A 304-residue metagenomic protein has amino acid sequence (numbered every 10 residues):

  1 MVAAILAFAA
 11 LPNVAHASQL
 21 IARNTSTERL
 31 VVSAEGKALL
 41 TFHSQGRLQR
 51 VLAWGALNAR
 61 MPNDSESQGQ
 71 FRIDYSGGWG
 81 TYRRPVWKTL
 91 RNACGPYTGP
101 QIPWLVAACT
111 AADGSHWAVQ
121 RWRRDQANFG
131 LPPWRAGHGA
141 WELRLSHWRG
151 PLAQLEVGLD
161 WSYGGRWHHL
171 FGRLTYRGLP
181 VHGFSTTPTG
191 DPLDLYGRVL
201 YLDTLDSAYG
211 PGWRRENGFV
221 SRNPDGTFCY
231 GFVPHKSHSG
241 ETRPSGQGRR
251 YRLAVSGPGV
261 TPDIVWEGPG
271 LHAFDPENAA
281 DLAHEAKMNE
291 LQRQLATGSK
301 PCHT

Functional and structural regions predicted by a protein language model:
M1-A17: Secretory targeting and sorting signals
H16-T304: Extracellular, repeat-based ectodomains that mediate carbohydrate processing or recognition
